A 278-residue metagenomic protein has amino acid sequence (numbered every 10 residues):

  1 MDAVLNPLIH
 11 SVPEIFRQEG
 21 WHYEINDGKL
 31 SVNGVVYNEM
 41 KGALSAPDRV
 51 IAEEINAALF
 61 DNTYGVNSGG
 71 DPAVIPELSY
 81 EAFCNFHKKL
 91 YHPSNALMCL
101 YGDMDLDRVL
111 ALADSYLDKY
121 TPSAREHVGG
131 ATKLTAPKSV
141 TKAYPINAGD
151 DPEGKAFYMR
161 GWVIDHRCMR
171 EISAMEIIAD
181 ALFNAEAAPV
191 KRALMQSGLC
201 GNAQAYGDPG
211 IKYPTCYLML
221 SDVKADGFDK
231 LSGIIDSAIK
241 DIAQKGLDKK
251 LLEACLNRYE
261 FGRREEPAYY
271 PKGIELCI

Functional and structural regions predicted by a protein language model:
M1-A136, D151-M159, V163-C168, A174 (+2 more regions): Charge-rich, well-structured scaffold segments of protease-associated domains
A143-Y144: Membrane-proximal cytosolic interface modules of multi-pass membrane proteins
N147-A148: Bacterial Type III/flagellar export signals at protein N-termini
